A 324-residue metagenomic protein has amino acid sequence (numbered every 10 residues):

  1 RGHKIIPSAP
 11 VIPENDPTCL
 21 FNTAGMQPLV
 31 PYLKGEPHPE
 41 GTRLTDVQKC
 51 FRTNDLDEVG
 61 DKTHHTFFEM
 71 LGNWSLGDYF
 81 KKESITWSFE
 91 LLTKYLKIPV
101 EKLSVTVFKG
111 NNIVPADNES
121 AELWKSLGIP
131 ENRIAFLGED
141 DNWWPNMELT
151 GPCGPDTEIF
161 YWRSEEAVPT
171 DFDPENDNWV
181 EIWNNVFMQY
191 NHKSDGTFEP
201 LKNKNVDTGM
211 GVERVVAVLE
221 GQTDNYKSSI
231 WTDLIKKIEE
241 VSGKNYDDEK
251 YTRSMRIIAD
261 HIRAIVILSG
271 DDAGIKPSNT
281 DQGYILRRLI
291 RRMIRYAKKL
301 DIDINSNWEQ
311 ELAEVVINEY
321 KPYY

Functional and structural regions predicted by a protein language model:
R1-P7, E314-Y324: Basic, alpha-helical terminal appendages of large translation-related enzymes
R1-R287, R291-D303: Alpha-helical segments
I302-I317: Terminal amphipathic helices with adjacent charged low-complexity linkers/tails
